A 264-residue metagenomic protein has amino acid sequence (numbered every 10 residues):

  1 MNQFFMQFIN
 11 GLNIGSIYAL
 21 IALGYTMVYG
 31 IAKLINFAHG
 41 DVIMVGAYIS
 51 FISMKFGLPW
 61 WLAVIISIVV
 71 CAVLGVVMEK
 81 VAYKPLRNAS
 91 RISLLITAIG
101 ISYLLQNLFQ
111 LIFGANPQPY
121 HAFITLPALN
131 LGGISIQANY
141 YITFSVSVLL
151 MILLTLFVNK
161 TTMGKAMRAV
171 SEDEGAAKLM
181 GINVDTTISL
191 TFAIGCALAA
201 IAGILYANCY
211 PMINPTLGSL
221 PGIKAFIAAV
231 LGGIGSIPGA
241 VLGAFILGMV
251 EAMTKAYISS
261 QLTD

Functional and structural regions predicted by a protein language model:
M1-I21, I49, W60-A63, A89-L94 (+2 more regions): Membrane-interfacial amphipathic/re-entrant helices at transmembrane-helix boundaries
I9, I31-V77, V81: Membrane-embedded helix boundary and interhelical linker motif in transport proteins
I14, S135-I213, I237-L242: Helix-loop-helix "hairpin" substructures at the membrane interface of multi-pass membrane proteins
Y18-L20, L58-V69, F192-A200, Y206-D264: Transmembrane alpha-helical segments in multi-pass inner-membrane proteins
Y25, L58-I101, L108, L154 (+1 more regions): Alpha-helical transmembrane segments within multi-pass membrane transporters and channels
Y25-A47, W60, N88-S93, M163-A166 (+6 more regions): Short, non-helical or kinked segments that cap or interrupt transmembrane helices
A47-F51, I68-L74, I99-N107, V146-T155 (+3 more regions): Hydrophobic core segments of alpha-helical transmembrane domains in multi-pass membrane transport and ion-translocation
L86-K160, T187, P211, M253 (+1 more regions): Transmembrane helix-bundle core of multi-pass membrane transporters and related energy-transducing complexes
